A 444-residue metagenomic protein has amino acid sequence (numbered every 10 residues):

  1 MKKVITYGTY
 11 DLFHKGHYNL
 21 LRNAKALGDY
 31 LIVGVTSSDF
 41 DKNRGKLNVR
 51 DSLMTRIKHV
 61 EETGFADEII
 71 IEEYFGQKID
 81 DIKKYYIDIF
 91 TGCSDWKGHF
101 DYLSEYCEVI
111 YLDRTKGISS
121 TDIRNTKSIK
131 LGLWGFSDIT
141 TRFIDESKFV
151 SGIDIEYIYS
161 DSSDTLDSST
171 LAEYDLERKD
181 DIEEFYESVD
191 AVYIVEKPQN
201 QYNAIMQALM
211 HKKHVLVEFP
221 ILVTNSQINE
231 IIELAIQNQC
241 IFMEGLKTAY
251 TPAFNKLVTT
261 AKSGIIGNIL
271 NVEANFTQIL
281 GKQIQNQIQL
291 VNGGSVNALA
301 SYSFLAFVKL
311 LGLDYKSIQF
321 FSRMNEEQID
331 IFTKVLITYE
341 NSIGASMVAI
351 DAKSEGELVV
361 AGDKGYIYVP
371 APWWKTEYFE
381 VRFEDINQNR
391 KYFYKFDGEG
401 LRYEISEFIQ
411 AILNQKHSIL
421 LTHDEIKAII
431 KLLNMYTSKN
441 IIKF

Functional and structural regions predicted by a protein language model:
M1-K130: Nucleotidyltransferase catalytic core that binds NTPs
V33, V217-E218, F242-E244, V369: Hydrophobic residues in well-ordered beta-strands that form the structural core
S128-A172, I442: N-terminal Rossmann-like dinucleotide-binding module
L133, Y159, S169-L171, E184 (+3 more regions): C-terminal helix-rich "cap/oligomerization" subdomain common to oxidoreductases
Y174-L234: Beta-loop-alpha module in the N-terminal Rossmann-like domain of NAD(P)-dependent dehydrogenases, especially those
V223-G281: A contiguous active-site-proximal alpha/beta segment in oxidoreductase catalytic domains
Q283-S354, V359, K427: Rossmann-like dinucleotide-binding domain that binds NAD(P)(H)
M324-D330, Y339-S406, I419: NAD(P)-dinucleotide binding in Rossmann-like oxidoreductases
